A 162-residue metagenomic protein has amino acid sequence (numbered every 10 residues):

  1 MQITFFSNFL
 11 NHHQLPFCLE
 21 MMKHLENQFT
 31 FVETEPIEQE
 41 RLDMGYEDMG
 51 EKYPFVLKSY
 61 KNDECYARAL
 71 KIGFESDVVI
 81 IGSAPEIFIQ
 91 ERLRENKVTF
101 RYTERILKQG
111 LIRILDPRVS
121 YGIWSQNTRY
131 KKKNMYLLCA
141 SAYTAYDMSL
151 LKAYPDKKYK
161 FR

Functional and structural regions predicted by a protein language model:
M1-E51, F74: N-terminal subdomain of nucleotide-sugar transferases
Q2-T4, Y66-F88, F100-R101: Short N-terminal targeting/anchoring amphipathic segment
H13, T34, I81-S83, C139-A142: Replace "coordinates the UDP/GDP/TDP-sugar" with "coordinates nucleotide-activated sugar donors
H13-Q14, I37-D43, F88-I89, G110 (+1 more regions): Short, charged/polar "capping" segments at the starts of alpha-helices and the immediately preceding loops
G50-A69, S83-P85: Glycine-rich, highly charged phosphate/nucleotide-binding loops
V78, R92-I112, L138, Y159-F161: Active-site proximal beta-strand in glycosyltransferases
L107, P117-L137, Y146: Membrane-proximal helix-turn-helix segments that form the acceptor-binding/catalytic region of lipid-linked
Y130-R162: A short, active-site helix/loop in glycosyltransferases that binds the activated sugar's phosphate group
